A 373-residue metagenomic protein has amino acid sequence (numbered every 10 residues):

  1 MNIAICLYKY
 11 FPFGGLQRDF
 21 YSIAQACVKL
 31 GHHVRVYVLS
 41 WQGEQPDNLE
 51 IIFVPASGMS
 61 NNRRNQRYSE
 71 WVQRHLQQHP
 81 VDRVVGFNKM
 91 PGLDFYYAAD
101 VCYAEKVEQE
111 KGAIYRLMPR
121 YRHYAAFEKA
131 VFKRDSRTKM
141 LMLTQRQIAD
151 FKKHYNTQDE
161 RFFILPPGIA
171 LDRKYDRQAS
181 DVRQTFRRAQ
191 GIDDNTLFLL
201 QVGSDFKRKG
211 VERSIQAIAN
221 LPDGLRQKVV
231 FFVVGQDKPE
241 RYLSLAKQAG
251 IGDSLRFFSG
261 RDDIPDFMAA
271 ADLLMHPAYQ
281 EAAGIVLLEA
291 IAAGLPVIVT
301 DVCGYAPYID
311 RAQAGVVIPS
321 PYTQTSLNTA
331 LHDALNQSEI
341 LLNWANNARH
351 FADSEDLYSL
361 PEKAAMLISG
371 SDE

Functional and structural regions predicted by a protein language model:
R18-S22, L197, Q201-N220, E240: A conserved mid-protein helix/loop that constitutes part of the nucleotide-sugar donor-binding site
R120-L141: Membrane-proximal helix-turn-helix segments that form the acceptor-binding/catalytic region of lipid-linked
R134-I164, I169-D176: A short, active-site helix/loop in glycosyltransferases that binds the activated sugar's phosphate group
I169-R188, D266: Acidic anion/phosphate-binding donor-loop and adjacent secondary structure in glycosyltransferase catalytic cores
L225, V230-G252: Short, structured helix-loop element that forms part of the nucleotide-activated donor/catalytic region
G260, Y279: Aromatic "clamp/platform" in nucleotide-sugar-dependent glycosyltransferases that forms part of the donor/acceptor
P296-T300: Short hydrophobic beta-strand element within catalytic cores of glycosyltransferases and related nucleotide-activated
A306-H332: Change "using UDP/GDP/dTDP sugars" to "using nucleotide sugars
